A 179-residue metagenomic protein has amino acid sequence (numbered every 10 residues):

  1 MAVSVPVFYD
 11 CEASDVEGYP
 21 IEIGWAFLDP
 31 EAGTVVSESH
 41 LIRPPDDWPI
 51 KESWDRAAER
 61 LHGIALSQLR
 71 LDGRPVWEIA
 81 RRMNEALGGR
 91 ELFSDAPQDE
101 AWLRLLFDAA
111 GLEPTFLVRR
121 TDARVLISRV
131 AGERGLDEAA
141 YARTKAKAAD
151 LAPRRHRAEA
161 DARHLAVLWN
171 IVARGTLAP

Functional and structural regions predicted by a protein language model:
M1-S4, L177-P179: Short, low-complexity, intrinsically disordered N-terminal peptides in bacterial proteins
A2-V3, S14, P20, A32-V35 (+5 more regions): Catalytic phosphate/metal-binding cores of nucleic-acid and nucleotide-processing enzymes, i.e., regions that mediate
A2-V7, E12-E100: Conserved non-catalytic scaffold segment of RNase H-like nuclease domains
A26, I79, G111-L112, L177: Residue-level signature of transmembrane alpha-helix interfaces in integral membrane proteins
H40-R43, V118-T121, P179: Short alpha-helical "patches" and their helix-cap loops
P44-D47, S53-E59, L66-L69, D122-H164: Active-site-proximal helix-loop-helix substrate-binding element of RNase H-like nuclease domains
G88-P97, A101-F107, A139-P179: Acidic, Mg2+-coordinating catalytic module of metal-dependent nucleases/exonucleases that use a two-metal-ion mechanism
